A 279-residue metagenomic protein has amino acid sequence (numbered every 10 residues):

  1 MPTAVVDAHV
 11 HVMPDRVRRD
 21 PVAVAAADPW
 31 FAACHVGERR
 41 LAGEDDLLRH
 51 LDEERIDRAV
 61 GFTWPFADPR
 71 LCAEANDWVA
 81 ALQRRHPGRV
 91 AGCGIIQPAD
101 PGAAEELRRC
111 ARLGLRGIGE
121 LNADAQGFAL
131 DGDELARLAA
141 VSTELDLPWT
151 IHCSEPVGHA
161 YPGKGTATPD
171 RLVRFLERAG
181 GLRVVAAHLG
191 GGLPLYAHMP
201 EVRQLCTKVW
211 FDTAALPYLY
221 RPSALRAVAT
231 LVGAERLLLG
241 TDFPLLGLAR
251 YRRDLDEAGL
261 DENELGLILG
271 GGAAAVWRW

Functional and structural regions predicted by a protein language model:
M1-H11, D15-R58, L231-L238, L246-W279: Mid-to-C-terminal alpha-helical segments outside catalytic/metal-binding sites
H9, F62, C93-I95, G119-L121 (+5 more regions): A cross-family glycoside hydrolase active-site/sugar-binding cleft signature
H9, L51, V79, C110 (+7 more regions): Conserved, mostly hydrophobic/aromatic
V12-M13, E155, G191, L245: Short active-site segment of divalent metal-dependent hydrolases/proteases that encodes the spacing between
E44-D45, A73-D77, T166-P169, Y196 (+1 more regions): Short, surface-exposed alpha-helical segments at coil->helix boundaries
E44-L48, N76-Q83, L107-R108, L135 (+4 more regions): Generic structural signal for well-ordered alpha-helices, preferentially at hydrophobic/aromatic core positions
D57-V60, F66-V157, Y161, L219: Active-site gating/metal-coordination segments in enzymes
L115-G117, A129-L238: Catalytic pocket-lining loop regions of alpha/beta-barrel enzymes, especially the amidohydrolase/enolase/GH5 lineages
